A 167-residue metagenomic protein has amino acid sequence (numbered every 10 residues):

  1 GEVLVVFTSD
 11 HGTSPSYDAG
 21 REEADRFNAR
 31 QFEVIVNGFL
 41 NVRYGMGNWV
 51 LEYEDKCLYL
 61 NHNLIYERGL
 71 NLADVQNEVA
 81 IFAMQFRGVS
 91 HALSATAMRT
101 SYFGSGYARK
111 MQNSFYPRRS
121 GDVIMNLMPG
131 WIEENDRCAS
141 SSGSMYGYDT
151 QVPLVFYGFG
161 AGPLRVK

Functional and structural regions predicted by a protein language model:
G1, G158-K167: Short, intrinsically disordered, charge-balanced linker/junction segments flanking boundaries in proteins
G1-E133: Secreted, luminal/periplasmic, and some membrane-associated catalytic domains that remodel anionic oxygen-ester
R119, N126-G162: C-terminal, low-complexity/hydrophilic appendages and adjacent surface loops of extracellular/periplasmic anionic
